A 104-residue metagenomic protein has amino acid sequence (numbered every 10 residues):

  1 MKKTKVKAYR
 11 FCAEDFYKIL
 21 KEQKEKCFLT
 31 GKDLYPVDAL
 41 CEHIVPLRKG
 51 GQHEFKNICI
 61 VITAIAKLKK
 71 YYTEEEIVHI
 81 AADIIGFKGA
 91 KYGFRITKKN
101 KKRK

Functional and structural regions predicted by a protein language model:
M1-K2, L34, I80-I85: Generic hydrophobic, helix-prone segments enriched in Leu/Val/Ile
M1-K26: Short, charged surface segments at domain edges that flank catalytic/cofactor-binding sites
K3, K7, C12, D33-A39 (+1 more regions): Generic structural signal for short, solvent-exposed loop/turn connectors between secondary structure elements
V6, E14-Y17, V45, K49 (+1 more regions): A general structural-boundary detector
E22, P36, L68, Y72: Residue-level signal for short amphipathic helical patches enriched in basic/charged and nearby hydrophobic residues
K26-T63: Histidine-centered nuclease catalytic patch
L47-C59, K67-K104: Polybasic, low-complexity binding patches
